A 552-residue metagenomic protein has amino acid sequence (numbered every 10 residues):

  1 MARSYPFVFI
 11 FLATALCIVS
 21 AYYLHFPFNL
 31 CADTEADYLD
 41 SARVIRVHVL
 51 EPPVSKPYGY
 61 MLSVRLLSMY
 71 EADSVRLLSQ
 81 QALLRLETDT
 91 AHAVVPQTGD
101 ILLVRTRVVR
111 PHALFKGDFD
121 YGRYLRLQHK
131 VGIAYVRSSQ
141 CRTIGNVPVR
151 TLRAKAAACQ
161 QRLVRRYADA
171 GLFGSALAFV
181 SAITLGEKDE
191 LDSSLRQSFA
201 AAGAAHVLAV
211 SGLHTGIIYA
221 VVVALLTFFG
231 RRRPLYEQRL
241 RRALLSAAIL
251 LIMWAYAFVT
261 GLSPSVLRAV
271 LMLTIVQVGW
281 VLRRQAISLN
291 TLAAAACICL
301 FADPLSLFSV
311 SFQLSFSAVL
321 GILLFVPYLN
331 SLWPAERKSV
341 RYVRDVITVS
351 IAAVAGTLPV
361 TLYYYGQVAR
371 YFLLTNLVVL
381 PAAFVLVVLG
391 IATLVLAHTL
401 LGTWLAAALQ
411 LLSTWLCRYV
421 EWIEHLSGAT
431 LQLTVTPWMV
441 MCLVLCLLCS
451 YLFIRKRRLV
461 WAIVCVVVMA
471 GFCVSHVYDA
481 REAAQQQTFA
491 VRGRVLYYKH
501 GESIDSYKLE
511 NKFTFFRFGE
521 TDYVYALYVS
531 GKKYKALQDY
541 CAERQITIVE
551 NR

Functional and structural regions predicted by a protein language model:
A2-I10: N-terminal membrane topogenic signal
V8, A15-L16, S20-H206, K532: Membrane-interface helix/helix-cap signal primarily in integral membrane proteins
F9-Y22, I463-C473: Hydrophobic membrane-insertion alpha-helices, especially the h-region of bacterial N-terminal signal peptides
V47, T106, I183, S211 (+5 more regions): Divalent metal-coordination and catalytic microenvironments
H48, H92-V94, T98-R107, Y124 (+2 more regions): Non-globular, low-confidence helical/coil segments that flank catalytic cores
A134, E187, S193-F372, P437-R481: Hydrophobic alpha-helical transmembrane segments in multi-pass membrane proteins
R142-A157, Q161, A201, L362-V378 (+1 more regions): Membrane-interface amphipathic/re-entrant loop segments adjacent to transmembrane helices in multi-pass membrane
L172-A176, R241-A248, A382: Membrane-interfacial loop-to-helix junctions in multi-pass transporters
